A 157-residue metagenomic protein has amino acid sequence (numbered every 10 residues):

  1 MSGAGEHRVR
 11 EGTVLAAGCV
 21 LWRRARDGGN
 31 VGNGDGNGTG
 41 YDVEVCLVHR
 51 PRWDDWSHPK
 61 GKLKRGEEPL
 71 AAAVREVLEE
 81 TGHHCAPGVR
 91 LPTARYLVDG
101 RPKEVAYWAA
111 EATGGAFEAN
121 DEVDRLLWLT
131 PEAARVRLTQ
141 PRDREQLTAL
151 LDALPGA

Functional and structural regions predicted by a protein language model:
M1-G12, V89-L97, D152-L154: Charged, low-complexity, helix/coiled-coil-prone segments
S2-H58: N-terminal strand-loop-strand
G18, E44, A109-G114, A157: A generic structural signal for ordered secondary structure
A25-D27, D152-A157: Generic C-terminal helix-cap and adjacent flexible tail
G61-A149: Unchanged
